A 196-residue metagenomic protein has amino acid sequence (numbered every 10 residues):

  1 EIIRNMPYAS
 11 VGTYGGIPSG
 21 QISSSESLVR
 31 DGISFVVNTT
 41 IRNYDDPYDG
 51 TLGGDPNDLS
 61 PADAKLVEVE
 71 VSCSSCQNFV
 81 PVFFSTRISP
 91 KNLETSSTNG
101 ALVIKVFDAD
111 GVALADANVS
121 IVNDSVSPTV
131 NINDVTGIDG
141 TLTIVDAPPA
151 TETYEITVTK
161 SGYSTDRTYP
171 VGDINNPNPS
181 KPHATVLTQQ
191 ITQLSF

Functional and structural regions predicted by a protein language model:
I2-D110: Low-complexity, Gly/Pro-rich coil/beta segments used as flexible assembly/activation regions
S60-P61, P148-T151: Surface-exposed, short loops/turns at beta-strand junctions within beta-sandwich domains
E70, N118-V122, T157: Beta-strand signatures of extracellular beta-sandwich domains
F84, Y163-I174, P182: Edge beta-strands of extracellular beta-sandwich domains
T95, G172-F196: Extracellular beta-sheet/turn segments enriched in Thr/Pro/Gly and aliphatic residues
A109-T129: Short, ordered, surface-exposed loop/turn motifs in non-cytosolic proteins
S125-D146: Short, acidic Ser/Thr/Gly-rich low-complexity loop/linker segments typical of extracellular and cell-surface proteins
A150-Y169: A short, solvent-exposed beta-strand micro-motif common in secreted/extracellular proteins
